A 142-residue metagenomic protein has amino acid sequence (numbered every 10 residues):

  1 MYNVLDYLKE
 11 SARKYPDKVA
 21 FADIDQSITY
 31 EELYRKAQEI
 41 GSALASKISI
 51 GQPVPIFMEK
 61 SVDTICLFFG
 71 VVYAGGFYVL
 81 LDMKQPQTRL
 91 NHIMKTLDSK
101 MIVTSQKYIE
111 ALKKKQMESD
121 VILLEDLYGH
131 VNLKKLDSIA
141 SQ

Functional and structural regions predicted by a protein language model:
M1-Q142: Carrier-protein-dependent adenylate-forming modules in NRPS/ANL systems
